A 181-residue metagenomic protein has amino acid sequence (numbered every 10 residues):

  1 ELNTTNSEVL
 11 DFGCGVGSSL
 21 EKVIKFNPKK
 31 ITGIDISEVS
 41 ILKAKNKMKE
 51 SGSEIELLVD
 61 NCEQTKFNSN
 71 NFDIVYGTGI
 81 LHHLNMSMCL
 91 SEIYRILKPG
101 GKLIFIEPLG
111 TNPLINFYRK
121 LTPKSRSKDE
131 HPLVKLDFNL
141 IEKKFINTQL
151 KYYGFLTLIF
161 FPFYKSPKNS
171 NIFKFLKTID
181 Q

Functional and structural regions predicted by a protein language model:
V16-N27: Conserved SAM-binding loop of SAM-dependent methyltransferases across substrates and taxa, primarily the Class I
S37-V39: Conserved SAM/SAH-binding beta-strand->alpha-helix loop
S51-T65: Conserved SAM-binding strand-loop segment of SAM-dependent methyltransferases
Y76: A conserved beta-strand element that flanks and buttresses the S-adenosyl-L-methionine
M88-P99: A short glycine-rich, Lys/Arg-flanked "PGG" loop and its adjoining helix->strand segment in the class I
I104-R126: Conserved class I S-adenosyl-L-methionine
E130-T148: Short alpha-helix
Y152-Q181: A C-terminal cap/extension of S-adenosyl-L-methionine-dependent methyltransferases that defines the acceptor-substrate
